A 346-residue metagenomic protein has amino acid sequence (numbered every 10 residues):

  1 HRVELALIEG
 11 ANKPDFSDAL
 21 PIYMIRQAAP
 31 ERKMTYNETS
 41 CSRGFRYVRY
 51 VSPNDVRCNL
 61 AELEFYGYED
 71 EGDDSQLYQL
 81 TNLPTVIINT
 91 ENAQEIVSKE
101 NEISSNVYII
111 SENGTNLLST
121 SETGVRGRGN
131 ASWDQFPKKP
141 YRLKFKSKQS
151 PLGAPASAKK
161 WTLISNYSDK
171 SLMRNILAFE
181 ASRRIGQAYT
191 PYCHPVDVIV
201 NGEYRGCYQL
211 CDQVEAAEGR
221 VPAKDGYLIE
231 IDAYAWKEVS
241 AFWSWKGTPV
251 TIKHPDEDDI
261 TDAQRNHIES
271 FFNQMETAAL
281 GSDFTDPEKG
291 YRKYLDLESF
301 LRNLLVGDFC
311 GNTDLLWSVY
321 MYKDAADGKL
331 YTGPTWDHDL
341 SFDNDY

Functional and structural regions predicted by a protein language model:
H1-L20, P30-S75: Aromatic, loop-rich ligand-recognition surfaces of beta-strand-rich domains
S17, M24, Y66-G67, E180 (+1 more regions): Compositionally biased, low-structure terminal segments
P21-Y23, D197: Residue-level detector of alpha-helical recognition elements and their boundaries
I22, Y50-P53, V86, V107: Generic hydrophobic, helix-prone segments enriched in Leu/Val/Ile
I25-A29: Short beta-strand segments within Ig-like beta-sandwich modules, predominantly Fibronectin type-III
G72-Y346: Phosphate/dinucleotide-binding and metal-coordinating scaffold of catalytic cores in nucleotide-dependent enzymes
